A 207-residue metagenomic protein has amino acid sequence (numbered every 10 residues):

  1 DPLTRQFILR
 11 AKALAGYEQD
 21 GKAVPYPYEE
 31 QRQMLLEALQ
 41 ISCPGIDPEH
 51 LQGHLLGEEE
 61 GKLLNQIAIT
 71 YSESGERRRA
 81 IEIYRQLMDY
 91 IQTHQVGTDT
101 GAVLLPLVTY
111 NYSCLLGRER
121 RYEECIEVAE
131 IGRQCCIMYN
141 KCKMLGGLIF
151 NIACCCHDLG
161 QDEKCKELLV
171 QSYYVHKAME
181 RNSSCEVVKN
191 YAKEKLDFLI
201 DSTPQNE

Functional and structural regions predicted by a protein language model:
D1-P2, Q33-E49, R85-V96, A129-K141 (+1 more regions): Amphipathic alpha-helical segments of tetratricopeptide repeats
F7, L55, K62, T100-V103 (+4 more regions): Residue register of alpha-helical TPR repeats
H157, D162-E207: C-terminal non-catalytic interaction modules
